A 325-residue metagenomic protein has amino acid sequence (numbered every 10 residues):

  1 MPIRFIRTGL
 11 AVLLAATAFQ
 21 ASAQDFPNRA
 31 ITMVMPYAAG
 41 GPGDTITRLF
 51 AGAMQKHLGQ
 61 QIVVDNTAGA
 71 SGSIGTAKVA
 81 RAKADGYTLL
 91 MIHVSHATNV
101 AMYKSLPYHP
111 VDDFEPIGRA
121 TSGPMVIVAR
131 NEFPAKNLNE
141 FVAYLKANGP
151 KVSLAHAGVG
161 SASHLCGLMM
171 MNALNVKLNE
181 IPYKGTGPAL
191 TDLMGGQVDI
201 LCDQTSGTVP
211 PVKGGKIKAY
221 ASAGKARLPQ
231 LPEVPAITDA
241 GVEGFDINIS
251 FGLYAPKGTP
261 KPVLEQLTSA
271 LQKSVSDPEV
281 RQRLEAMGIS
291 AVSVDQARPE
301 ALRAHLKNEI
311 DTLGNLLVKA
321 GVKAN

Functional and structural regions predicted by a protein language model:
M1-L10: Bacterial N-terminal signal peptides that target proteins for export
A18-Q20: N-terminal signal peptide c-region/cleavage motif recognized by signal peptidases
A23-D112, K151-S153, V159, N175-Q204 (+4 more regions): N-terminal (or domain-start) structured segment
N28-A30, D239, K261-N325: An extracytoplasmic/periplasmic, membrane-proximal ligand-sensing/linker region
G40, V94-S95, S122, R130-A135 (+5 more regions): Short coil/turn segments
R81-Y87, A101-P188, I237, S250-R283: Hinge/capping helix and adjacent helix->loop/strand transition within the periplasmic-binding protein
H109-R119, A155, K177-I181, D199-I200 (+2 more regions): Short beta-strand->loop
